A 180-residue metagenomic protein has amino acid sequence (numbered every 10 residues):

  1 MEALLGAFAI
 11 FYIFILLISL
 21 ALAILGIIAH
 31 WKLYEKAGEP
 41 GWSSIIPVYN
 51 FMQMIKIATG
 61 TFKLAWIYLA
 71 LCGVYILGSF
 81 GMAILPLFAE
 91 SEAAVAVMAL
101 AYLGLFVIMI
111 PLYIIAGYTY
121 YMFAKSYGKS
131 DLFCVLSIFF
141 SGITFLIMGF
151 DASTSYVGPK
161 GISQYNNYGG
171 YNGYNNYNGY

Functional and structural regions predicted by a protein language model:
M1, T154-Y180: Low-complexity, intrinsically disordered extramembrane tails and loops of integral membrane proteins
M1-L4, F8: N-terminal topogenic module of multi-pass integral membrane proteins
F8-H30, P47-E90, A96-F123, C134-G149: Hydrophobic alpha-helical transmembrane segments in multi-pass membrane proteins
L25-W42: Membrane-interface helix-loop junction between the first two transmembrane segments
Y34, Y118-L132, I143-Y165: Cytosolic juxtamembrane helix at the C-terminal end of the final transmembrane segment
E35-E39, T59-L64, K125-S130: Membrane-helix interface "capping/anchor" motifs
A37-Y49, V135, Y165: Membrane-interface segments at transmembrane-helix boundaries
